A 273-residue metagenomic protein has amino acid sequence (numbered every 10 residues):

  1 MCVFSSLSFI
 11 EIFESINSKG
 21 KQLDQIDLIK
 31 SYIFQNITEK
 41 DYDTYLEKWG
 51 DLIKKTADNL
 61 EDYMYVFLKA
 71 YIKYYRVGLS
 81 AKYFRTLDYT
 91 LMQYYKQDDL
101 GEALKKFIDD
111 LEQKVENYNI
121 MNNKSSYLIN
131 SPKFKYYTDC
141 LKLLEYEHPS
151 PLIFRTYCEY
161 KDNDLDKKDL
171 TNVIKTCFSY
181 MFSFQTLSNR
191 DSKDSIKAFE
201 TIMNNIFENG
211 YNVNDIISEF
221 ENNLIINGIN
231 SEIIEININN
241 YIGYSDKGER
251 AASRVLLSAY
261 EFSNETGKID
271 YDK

Functional and structural regions predicted by a protein language model:
M1-E14, S18-G20: Nucleic acid-processing catalytic cores of prokaryotic defense/repair systems
K19-D27: Polymerase palm active-site segment centered on the conserved acidic dipeptide of motif C
I26-I29, F34-V255, A259-E261: A cross-family structural signal marking well-folded subdomains
D272-K273: Histidine-centered nuclease catalytic patch
